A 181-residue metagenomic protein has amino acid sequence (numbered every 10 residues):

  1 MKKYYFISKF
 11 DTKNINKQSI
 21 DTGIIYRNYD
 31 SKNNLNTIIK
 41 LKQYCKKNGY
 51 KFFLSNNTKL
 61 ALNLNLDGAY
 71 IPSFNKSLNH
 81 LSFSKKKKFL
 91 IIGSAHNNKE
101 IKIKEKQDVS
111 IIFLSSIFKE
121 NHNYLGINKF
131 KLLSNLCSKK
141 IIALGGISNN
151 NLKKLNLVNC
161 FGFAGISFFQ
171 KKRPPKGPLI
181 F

Functional and structural regions predicted by a protein language model:
M1-N14, F181: N-terminal amphipathic alpha-helix/helix-capping segment at the start of soluble metabolic enzymes
K2-S8, T22-Y26, F52-L54, A69-I71 (+4 more regions): Hydrophobic faces of well-ordered beta-strands that scaffold small-molecule active sites in alpha/beta enzyme cores
S8-K13, S55-L60, S73-L78, A95-E100 (+1 more regions): Short, polar loop motifs at secondary-structure junctions
T12-T22, E100-I111: Alpha/beta enzyme core
Q18-S19, L64, Q107, L136 (+1 more regions): Structural motif
I24, A61, K104, I112 (+2 more regions): Conserved, mostly hydrophobic/aromatic
T37-F53, K76, L81-N98, L125-S148 (+1 more regions): Alpha-helix-loop-beta-strand connector modules within alpha/beta enzyme cores
A69-L81, I111-G126, I147-F181: Glycine-rich phosphate-binding active-site loops on the catalytic face of alpha/beta enzymes
